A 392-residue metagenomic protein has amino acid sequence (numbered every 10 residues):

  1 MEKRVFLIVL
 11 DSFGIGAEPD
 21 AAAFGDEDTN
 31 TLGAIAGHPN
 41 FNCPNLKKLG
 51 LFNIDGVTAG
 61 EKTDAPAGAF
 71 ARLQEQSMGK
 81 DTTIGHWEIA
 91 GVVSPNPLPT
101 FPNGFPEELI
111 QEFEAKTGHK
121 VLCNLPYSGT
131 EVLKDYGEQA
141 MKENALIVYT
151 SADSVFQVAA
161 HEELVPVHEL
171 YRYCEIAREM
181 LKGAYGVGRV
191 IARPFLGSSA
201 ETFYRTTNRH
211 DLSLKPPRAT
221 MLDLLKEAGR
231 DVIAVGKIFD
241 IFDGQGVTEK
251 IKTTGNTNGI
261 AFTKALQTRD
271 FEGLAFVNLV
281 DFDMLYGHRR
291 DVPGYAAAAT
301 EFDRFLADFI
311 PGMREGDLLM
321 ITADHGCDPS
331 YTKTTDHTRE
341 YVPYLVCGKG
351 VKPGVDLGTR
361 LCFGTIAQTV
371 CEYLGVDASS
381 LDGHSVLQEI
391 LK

Functional and structural regions predicted by a protein language model:
M1-K392: Feature captures the catalytic ectodomains and active-site-proximal regions of enzymes that hydrolyze or transfer
